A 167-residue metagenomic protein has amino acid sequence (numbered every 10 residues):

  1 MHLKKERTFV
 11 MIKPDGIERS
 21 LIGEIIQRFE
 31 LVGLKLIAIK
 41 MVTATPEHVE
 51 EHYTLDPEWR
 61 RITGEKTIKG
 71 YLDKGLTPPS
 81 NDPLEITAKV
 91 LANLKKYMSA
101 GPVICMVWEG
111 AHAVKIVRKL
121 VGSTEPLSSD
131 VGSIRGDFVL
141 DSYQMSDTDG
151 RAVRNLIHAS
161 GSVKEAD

Functional and structural regions predicted by a protein language model:
M1-D167: Non-catalytic terminal and connector segments of soluble metabolic enzymes
